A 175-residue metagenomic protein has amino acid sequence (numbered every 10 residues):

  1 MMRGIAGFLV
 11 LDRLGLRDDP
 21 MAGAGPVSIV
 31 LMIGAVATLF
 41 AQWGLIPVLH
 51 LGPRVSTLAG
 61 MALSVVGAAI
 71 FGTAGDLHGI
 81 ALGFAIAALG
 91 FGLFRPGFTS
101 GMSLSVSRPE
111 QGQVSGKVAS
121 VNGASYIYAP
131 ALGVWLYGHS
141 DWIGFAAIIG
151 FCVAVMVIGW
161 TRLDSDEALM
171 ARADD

Functional and structural regions predicted by a protein language model:
G4-G25: Short amphipathic helix-loop junctions that connect adjacent transmembrane helices in Major Facilitator Superfamily/SLC
P20-M21, W135-C152: A membrane-interface helix-boundary motif in multi-pass transporters
F40-P53, Y137: Helix-to-loop junctions at the C-terminal end of transmembrane segments in multipass secondary transporters
V55-I70: Structural signature of the two symmetry-related core transmembrane helices
G72-G83: Helix-loop junctions at membrane interfaces in 12-TM secondary transporters
L93-V106: Intracellular juxtamembrane helix-capping segments at the cytosolic ends of symmetry-related transmembrane helices
P109-G138: A late C-terminal transmembrane helix in Major Facilitator Superfamily
A147-D175: Multi-pass alpha-helical transporter architecture, strongest for 12-TM Major Facilitator/SLC carriers used
